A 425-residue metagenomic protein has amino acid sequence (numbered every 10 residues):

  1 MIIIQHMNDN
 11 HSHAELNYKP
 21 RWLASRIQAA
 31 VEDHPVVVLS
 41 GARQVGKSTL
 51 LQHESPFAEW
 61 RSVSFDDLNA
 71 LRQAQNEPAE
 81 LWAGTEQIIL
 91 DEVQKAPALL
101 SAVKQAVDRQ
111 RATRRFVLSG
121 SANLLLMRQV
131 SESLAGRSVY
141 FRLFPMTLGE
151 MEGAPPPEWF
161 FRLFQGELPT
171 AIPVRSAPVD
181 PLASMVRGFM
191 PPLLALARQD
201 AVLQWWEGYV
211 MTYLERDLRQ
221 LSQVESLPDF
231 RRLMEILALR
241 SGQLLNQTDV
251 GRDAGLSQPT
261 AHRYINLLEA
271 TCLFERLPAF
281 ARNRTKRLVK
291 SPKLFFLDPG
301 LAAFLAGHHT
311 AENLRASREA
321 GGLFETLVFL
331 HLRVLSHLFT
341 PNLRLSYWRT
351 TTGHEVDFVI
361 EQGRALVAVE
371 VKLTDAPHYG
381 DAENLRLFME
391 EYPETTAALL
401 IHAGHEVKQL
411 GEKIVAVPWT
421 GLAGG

Functional and structural regions predicted by a protein language model:
M1-Q28: N-terminal pre-Walker A segment at the start of P-loop NTPase domains
I2-D9, N123, R128-L239, Q243: Interdomain motor-coupling "hinge/lid" segment immediately C-terminal to the ATP-binding subdomain of NTP-driven enzymes
I3-S12, L194-L366: Accessory nucleic acid-recognition modules appended to NTPase machines
L39: Hydrophobic anchor at the beta1->P-loop junction of P-loop NTPases
K47: Conserved lysine of the Walker
L50, E54: Hydrophobic positions on the alpha1 helix immediately C-terminal to the Walker A/P-loop
L100-L124, S131-S133: Conserved catalytic/switch belt of AAA+ P-loop NTPases
G404-G425: Domain-level recognition of nuclease-like catalytic cores that cleave nucleotide substrates
